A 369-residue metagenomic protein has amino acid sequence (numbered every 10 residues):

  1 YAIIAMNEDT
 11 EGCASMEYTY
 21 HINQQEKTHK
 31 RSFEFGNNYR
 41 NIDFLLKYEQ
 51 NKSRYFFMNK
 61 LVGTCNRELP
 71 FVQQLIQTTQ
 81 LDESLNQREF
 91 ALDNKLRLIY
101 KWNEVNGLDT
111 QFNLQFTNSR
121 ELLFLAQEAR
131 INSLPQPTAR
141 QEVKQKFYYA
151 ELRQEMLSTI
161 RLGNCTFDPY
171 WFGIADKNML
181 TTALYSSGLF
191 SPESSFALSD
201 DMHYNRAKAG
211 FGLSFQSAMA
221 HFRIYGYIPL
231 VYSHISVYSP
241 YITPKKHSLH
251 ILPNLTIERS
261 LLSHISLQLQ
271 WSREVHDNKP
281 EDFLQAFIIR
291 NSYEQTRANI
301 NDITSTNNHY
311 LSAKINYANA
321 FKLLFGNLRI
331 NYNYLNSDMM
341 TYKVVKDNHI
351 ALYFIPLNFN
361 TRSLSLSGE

Functional and structural regions predicted by a protein language model:
Y1-A2, R40: Outer-membrane beta-barrel translocator/receptor signature
I3-R31: Periplasmic-side early beta-strands and strand-to-turn transitions of outer-membrane beta-barrels
Y39-C65, Q87-Q127, R140-E369: Exposed, low-structure sequence patches enriched in small/polar residues
E68: Acidic/polar, glycine-enriched structural segments that form the non-catalytic walls/loops of the carbohydrate-binding
F71-L75: Juxtamembrane "helix-exit" motif on the non-cytosolic side of transmembrane helices
E128-Q136: Solvent-exposed loop segments that connect transmembrane elements
